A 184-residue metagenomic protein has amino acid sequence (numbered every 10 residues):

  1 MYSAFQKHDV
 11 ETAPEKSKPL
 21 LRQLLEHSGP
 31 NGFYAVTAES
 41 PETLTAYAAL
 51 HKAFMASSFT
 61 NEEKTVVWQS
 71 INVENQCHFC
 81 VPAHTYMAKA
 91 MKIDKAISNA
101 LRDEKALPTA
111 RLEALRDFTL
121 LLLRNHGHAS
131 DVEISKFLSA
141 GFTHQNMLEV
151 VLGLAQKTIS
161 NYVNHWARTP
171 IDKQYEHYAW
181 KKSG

Functional and structural regions predicted by a protein language model:
M1-G184: Hydrophobic alpha-helical segments
